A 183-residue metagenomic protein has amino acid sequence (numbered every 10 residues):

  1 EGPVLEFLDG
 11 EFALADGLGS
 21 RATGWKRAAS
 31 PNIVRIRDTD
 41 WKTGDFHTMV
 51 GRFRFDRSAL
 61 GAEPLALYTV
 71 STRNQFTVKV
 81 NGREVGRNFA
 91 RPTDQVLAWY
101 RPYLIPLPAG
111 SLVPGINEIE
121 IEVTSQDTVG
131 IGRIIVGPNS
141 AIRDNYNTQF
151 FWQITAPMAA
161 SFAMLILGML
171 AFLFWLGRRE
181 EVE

Functional and structural regions predicted by a protein language model:
E1, S20, N32-T43, N88-V96 (+2 more regions): Sequence/structural signature of beta-propeller blade repeats across diverse families
E1-G61: Extended carbohydrate-recognition surfaces in non-catalytic/accessory domains of CAZymes and lectin-like proteins
F46-R54, P64-A66, P102-L104, I116-E118: Intrinsic-disorder/low-complexity, polar/charged segments enriched in Ser/Thr/Lys/Arg/Asp/Glu/Gln
T48, G61-P64, S71, R87 (+1 more regions): Soluble extramembrane domains flanking the early transmembrane region of eukaryotic membrane proteins
R57-N81, I119-I121: Aromatic-lined ligand-binding clefts that engage carbohydrates, nucleic acids, or primary amines
F76-V136: Beta-strand-rich ligand-recognition modules
Q126-A156: Exposed low-complexity, polar/acidic, P/S/T/G-rich flexible segments that act as propeptides, protease-susceptible
T148-E183: Core alpha-helical transmembrane segments of integral membrane proteins
